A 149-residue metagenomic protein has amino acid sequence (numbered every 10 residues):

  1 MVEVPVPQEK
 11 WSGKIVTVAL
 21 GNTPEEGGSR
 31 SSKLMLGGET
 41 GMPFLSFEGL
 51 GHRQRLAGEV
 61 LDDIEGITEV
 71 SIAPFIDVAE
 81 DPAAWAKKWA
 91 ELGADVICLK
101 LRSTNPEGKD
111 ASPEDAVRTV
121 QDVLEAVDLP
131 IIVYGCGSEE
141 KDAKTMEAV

Functional and structural regions predicted by a protein language model:
E3-H52, A73: An N-cap/entry alpha-helix motif that binds or orients negatively charged groups
P5-K10, L56-A84, G108-D110, Y134-E140: Active-site mouth loops of central-metabolism enzymes
H52-L56, G93-D95, V127-I131: Short, well-ordered coil/turn segments that N-cap beta-strands
I67-S71, A94-D122, G137: Glycine-rich, proline-tolerant flexible connector loops at the mouths of alpha/beta enzymes
D77-R102: Catalytic domains of carbohydrate-active enzymes, especially glycoside hydrolases
P82, A116, V120, D142: Aromatic/hydrophobic pocket-lining residues that form the small-molecule binding cavity in soluble enzyme cores
W89, V123, V149: Conserved, mostly hydrophobic/aromatic
E140-V149: Distinct, well-ordered alpha-helical segments
